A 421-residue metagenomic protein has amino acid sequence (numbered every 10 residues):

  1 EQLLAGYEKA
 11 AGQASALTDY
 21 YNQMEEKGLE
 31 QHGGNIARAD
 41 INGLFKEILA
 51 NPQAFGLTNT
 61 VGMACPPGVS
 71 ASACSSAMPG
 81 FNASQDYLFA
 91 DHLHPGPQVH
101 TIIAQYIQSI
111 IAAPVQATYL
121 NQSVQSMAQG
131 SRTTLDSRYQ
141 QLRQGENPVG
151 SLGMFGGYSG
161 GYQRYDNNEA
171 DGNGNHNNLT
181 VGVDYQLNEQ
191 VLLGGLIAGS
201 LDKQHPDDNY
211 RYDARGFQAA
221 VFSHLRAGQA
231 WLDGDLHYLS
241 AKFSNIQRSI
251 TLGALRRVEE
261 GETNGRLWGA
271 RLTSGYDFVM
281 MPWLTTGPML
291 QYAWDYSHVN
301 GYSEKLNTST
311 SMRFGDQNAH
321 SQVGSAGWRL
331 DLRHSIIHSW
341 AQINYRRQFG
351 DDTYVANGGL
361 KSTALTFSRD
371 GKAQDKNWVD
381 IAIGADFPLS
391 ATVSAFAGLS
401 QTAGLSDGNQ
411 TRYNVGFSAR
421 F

Functional and structural regions predicted by a protein language model:
E1-A5, L17, P282, T286-I343: Aromatic-anchored, glycine/proline-accented short structural segments that stabilize local strand-turns or short
E1-Q13, I36-L93: Mobile gating loops/cap/lid regions near enzyme active sites that modulate substrate access
Q2-A14, Q53-S70, N168-N175, D207-N209 (+3 more regions): Solvent-exposed, glycine/polar-rich loop segments of beta-barrel outer-membrane systems
L17-A39, A326-L332, L389-T392: A structural motif corresponding to the C-terminal end of an alpha-helix and its immediate exit/capping segment
N22-G34, A50-A54, H94, A104-A113 (+1 more regions): Sec-exported extracytoplasmic/periplasmic mature domains
C74-Y119: Histidine-centered active-site loop/cap adjacent to the catalytic His in serine esterases/O-acetyl transfer systems
T118-T286, L399-R420: Outer membrane beta-barrel translocator domains of Type V secretion systems
A220-H224, F314-F421: Outer membrane beta-barrel transmembrane domains
